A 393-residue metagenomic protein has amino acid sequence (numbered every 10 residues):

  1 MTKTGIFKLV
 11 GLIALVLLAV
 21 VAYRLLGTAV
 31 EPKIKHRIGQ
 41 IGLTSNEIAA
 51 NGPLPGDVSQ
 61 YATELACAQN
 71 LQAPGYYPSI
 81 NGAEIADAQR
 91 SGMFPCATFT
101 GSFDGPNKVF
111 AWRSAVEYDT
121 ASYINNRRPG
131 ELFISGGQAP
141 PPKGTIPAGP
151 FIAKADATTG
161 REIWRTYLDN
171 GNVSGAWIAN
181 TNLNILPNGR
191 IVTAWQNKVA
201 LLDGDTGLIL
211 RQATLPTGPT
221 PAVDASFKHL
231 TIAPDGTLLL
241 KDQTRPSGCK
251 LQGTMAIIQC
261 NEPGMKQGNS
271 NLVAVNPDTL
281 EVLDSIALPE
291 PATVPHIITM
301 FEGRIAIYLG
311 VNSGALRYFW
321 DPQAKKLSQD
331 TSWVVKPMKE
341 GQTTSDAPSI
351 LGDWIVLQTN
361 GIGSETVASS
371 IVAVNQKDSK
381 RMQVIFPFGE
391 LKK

Functional and structural regions predicted by a protein language model:
E64-P150, N172-T181: Beta-strand-rich domains and repeat architectures in extracellular enzymes and scaffolds, especially beta-propellers
S79, P129-G130, N188-R190, D235-T237 (+2 more regions): Short coil/turn segments that connect the beta-strands within blades of beta-propeller domains
N107-S114, R161-V173, L208-T220, E281-A287 (+2 more regions): A short beta-strand motif characteristic of beta-propeller blades
V116-N125, N172-L183, P219-I232, E290-M300 (+2 more regions): Repeated scaffold domains used in trafficking and secretory/extracellular systems, primarily beta-propellers
E117-I124, G136-P141, P147-N188, Q196 (+2 more regions): Blade-loop segments of beta-propeller domains
S135-G149, D242-Q267, T359-V367: Short, conserved, GDST-rich strand-edge loop motifs in beta-rich repeat architectures
G149-G160, G207, A256-L280, R317-D321 (+1 more regions): Beta-propeller blade signature
I209-P234, K241-S270, L283-V294: Asp-box/WD-like beta-propeller blade repeats and closely related beta-sheet repeat scaffolds
